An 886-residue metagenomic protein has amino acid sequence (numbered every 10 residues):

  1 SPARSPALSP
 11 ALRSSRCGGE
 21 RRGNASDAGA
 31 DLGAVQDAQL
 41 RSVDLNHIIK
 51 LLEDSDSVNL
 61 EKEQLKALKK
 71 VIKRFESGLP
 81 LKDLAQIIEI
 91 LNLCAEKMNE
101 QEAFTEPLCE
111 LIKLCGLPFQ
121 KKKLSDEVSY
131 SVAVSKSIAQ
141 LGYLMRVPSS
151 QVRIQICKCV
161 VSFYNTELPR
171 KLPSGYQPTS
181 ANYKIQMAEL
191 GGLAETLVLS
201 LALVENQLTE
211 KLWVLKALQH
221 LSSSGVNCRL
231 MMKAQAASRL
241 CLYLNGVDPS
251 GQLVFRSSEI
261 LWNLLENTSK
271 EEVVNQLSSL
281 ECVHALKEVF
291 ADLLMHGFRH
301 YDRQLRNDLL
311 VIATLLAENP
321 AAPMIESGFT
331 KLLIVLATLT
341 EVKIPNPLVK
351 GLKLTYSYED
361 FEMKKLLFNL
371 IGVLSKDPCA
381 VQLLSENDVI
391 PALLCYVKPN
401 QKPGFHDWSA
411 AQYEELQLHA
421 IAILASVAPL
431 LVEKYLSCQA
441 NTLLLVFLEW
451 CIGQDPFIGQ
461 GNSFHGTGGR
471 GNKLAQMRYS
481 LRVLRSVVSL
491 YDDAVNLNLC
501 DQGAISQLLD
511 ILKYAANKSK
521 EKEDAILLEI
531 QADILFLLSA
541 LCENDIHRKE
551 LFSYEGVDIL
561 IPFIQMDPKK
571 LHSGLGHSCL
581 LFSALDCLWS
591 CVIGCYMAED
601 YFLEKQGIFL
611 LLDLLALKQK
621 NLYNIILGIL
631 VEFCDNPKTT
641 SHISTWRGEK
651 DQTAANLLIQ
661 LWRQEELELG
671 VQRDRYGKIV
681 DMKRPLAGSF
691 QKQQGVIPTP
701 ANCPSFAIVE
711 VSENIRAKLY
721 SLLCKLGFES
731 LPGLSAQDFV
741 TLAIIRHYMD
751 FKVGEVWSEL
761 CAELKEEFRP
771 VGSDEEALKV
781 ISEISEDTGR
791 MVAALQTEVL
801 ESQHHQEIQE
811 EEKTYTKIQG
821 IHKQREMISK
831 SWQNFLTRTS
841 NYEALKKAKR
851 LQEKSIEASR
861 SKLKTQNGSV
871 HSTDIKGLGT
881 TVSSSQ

Functional and structural regions predicted by a protein language model:
S1-E288, M295-N307, T314-K365, V373-C395 (+15 more regions): Elongated alpha-helical scaffolds that mediate protein-protein interactions in large eukaryotic proteins, primarily
A34, R74-S77, V427, S437 (+3 more regions): Alpha-solenoid helical-repeat scaffold
D308-V311, K365-N369, L418-A422, Y479-R485 (+2 more regions): Well-ordered alpha-helical segments within folded domains of soluble proteins
T338, E449, K513, Q565 (+3 more regions): Extended cytosolic coiled-coil "rod" domains of large eukaryotic scaffolding/tethering proteins
